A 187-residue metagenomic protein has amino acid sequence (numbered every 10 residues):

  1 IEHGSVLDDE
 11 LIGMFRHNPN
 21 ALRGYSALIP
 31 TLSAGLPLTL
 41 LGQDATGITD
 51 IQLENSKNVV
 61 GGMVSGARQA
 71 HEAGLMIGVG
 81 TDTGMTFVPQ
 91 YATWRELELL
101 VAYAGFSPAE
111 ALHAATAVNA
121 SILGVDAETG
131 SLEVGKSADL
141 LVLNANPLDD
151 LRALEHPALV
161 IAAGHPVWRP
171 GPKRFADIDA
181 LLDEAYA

Functional and structural regions predicted by a protein language model:
I1-V60, G78, T83-M85, A104-G105 (+2 more regions): Active-site core of metal-dependent hydrolases
I12, Q90-W94, L154: Conserved strand-to-helix beginnings and helix N-cap segments that scaffold or border functional pockets
G13, E98, D149: Active-site phosphate/pyrophosphate- and oxyanion-stabilizing loops and adjacent acidic/basic residues in soluble
P19-L22, A70-E72, E133, A153: Extracellular/periplasmic catalytic domains that process cell-envelope and extracellular macromolecules
I48-I51, V60-N146: His/Asp/Glu-enriched, well-ordered alpha-helical/loop segment that forms or immediately abuts the divalent-metal
A117, S137-D179: C-terminal cap of metal-dependent C-N hydrolases
A180-E184: Extracellular/luminal regions of secreted and cell-surface proteins that mediate adhesion/ECM remodeling
